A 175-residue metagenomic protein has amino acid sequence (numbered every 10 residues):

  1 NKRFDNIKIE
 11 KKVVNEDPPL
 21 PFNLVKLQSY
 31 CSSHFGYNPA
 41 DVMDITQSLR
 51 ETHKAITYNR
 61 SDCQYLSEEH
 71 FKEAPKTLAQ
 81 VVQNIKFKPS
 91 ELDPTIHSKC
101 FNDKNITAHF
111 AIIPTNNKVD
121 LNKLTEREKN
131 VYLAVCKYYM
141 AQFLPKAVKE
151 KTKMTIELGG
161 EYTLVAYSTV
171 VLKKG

Functional and structural regions predicted by a protein language model:
N1-G175: Core catalytic DNA strand-manipulation module of type IA topoisomerases
